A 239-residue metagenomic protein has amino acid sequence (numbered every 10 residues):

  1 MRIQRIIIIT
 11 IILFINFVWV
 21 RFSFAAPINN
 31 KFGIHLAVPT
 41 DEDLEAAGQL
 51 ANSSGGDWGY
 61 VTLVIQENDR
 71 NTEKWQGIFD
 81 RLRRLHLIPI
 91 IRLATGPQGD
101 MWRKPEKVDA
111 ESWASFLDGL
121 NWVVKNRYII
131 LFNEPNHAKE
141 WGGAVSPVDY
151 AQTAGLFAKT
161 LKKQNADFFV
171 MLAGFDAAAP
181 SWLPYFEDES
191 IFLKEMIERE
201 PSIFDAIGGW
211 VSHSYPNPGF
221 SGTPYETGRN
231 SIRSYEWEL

Functional and structural regions predicted by a protein language model:
M1-I3: N-terminal secretory signal peptides that target proteins for export/translocation
R5-S23: Sec-dependent N-terminal signal peptides of Gram-positive bacterial secreted proteins and lipoproteins
F22-N68: Boundary/entry segment of secreted carbohydrate-active catalytic domains
S53-G55, W122-V123, P201-F204: Alpha-helix termination/capping residues and helix-transition junctions
E73-Q76, D80-D100, E106-D118, R127 (+1 more regions): Noncatalytic carbohydrate-binding groove/subsite architecture in carbohydrate-active enzymes
F132-N136: Active-site neighborhood of divalent metal-dependent phosphoester/pyrophosphate hydrolases
